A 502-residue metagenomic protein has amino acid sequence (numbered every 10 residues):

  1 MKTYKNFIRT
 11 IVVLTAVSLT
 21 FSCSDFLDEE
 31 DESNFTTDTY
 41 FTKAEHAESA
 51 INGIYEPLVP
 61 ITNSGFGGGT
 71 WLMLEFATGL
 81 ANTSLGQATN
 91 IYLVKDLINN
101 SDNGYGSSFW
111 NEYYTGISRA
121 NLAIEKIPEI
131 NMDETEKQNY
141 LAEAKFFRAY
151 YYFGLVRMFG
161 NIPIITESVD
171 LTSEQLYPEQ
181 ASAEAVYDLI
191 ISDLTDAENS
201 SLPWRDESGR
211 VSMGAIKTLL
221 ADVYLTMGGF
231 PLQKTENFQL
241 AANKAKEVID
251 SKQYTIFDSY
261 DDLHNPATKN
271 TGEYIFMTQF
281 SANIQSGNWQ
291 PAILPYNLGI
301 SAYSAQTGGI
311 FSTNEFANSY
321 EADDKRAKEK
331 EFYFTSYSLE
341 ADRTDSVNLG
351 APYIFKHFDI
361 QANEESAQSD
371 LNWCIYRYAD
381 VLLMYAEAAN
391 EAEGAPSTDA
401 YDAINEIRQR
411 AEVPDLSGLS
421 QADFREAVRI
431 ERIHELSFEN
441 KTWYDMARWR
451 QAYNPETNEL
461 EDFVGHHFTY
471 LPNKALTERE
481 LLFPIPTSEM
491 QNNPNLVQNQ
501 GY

Functional and structural regions predicted by a protein language model:
M1-F21: Sec-dependent bacterial lipoprotein signal peptides
K2, C23-M73, L122, E184 (+1 more regions): Acidic, glycine-rich segments characteristic of secretory precursors and extracytoplasmic regions
D38, S64-L85, I165-E167, E174 (+7 more regions): Short, surface-exposed recognition loops and adjoining beta-strand edges that mediate ligand/DNA contacts, enriched
E45, I51, Y55, V59-T62 (+5 more regions): Elongated scaffold/linker segments in the mid-to-C-terminal portions of large proteins
E48, N52, E56-T62, G86-F159 (+6 more regions): Conserved, well-structured interaction surfaces
F109-E112, P178-A185, G228-L240, G394-P396: Short coil/turn connectors between adjacent alpha-helices in alpha-solenoid helical repeat scaffolds
